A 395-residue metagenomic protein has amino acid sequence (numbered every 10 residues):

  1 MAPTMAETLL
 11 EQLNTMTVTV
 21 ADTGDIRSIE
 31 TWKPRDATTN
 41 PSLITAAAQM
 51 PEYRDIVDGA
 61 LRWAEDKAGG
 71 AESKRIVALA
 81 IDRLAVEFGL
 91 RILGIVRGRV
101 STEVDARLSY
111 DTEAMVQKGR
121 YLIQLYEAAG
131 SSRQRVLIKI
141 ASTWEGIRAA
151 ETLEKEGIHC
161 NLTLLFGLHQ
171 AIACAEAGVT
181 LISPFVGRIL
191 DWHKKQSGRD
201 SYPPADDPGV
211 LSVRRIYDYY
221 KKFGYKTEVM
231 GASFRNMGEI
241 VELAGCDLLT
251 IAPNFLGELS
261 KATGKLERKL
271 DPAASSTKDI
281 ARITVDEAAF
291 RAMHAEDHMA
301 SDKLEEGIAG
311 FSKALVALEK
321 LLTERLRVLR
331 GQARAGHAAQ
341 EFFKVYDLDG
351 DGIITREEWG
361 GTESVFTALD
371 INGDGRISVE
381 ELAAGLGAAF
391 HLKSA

Functional and structural regions predicted by a protein language model:
M1-T23: N- or domain-start disorder-to-order transition segments that initiate the globular core
T17-D22, R35-T39, L79, G98-V104 (+5 more regions): Hydrophobic faces of well-ordered beta-strands that scaffold small-molecule active sites in alpha/beta enzyme cores
N40, T102, I138, L153 (+3 more regions): Conserved, mostly hydrophobic/aromatic
L43-T45, M50-W144: Active-site beta->alpha loop and helix N-cap motifs at the rims of alpha/beta catalytic domains
N161, F166-A281: Catalytic alpha/beta core domains of metabolic enzymes, predominantly
L270-D271, T277-H337, F343, L348: C-terminal extensions of enzymes
G336-D349, G361-G373: Primarily EF-hand calcium-binding motifs
D349-W359, N372-A383: Acidic Ca2+-chelating loop motifs
